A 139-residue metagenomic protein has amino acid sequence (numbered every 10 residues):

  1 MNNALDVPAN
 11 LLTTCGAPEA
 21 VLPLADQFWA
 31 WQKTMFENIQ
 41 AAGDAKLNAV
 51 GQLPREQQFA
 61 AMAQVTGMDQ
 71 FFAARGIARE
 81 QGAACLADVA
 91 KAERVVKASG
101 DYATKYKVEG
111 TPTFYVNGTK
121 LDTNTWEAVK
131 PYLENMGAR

Functional and structural regions predicted by a protein language model:
M1-F59: Structural alpha/beta surface segment adjacent to cysteine/selenocysteine redox centers across thiol/disulfide enzymes
A60, T66-R139: C-terminal cap of thioredoxin/glutaredoxin-like
